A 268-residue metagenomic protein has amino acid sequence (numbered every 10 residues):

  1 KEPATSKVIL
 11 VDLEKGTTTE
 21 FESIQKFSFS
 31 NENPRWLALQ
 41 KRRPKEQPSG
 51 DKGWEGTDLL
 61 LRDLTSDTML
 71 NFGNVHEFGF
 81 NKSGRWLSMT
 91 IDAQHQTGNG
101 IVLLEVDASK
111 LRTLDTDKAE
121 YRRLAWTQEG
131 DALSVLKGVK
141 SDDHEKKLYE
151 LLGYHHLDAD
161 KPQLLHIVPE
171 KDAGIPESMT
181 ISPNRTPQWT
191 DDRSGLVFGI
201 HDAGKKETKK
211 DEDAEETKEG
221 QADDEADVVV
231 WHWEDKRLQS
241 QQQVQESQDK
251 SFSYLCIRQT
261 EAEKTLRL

Functional and structural regions predicted by a protein language model:
K1-L268: Beta-propeller folds
